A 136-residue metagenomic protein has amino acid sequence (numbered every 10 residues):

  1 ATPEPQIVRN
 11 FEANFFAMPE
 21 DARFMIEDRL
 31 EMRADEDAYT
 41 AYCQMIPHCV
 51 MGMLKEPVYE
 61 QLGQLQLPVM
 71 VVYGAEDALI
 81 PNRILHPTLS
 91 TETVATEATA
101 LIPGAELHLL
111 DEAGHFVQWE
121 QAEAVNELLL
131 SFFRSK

Functional and structural regions predicted by a protein language model:
T2-G63: Conserved alpha/beta-hydrolase catalytic His-Asp/Glu region
A38-Y42, P57, Y73-G74, E120 (+1 more regions): Anionic, Ser/Thr-rich low-complexity intrinsically disordered regions
G52-M53, E76-L89: Acidic catalytic loop of the alpha/beta-hydrolase fold
L62-Q66, A100-I102: Short, conserved loop/helix-junction motifs that constitute active-site signature segments in enzyme catalytic cores
L65, V71-Y73, D77: Short beta-strand/loop motif that positions the catalytic acidic residue of the alpha/beta-hydrolase fold
A75-A78, G114-F116: Short, solvent-exposed loop/turn segments at secondary-structure junctions
T88-T96: Short, surface-exposed alpha-helical segments at coil->helix boundaries
A95-K136: Catalytic active-site module of serine/aspartate enzymes centered on a nucleophile-bearing elbow/loop
